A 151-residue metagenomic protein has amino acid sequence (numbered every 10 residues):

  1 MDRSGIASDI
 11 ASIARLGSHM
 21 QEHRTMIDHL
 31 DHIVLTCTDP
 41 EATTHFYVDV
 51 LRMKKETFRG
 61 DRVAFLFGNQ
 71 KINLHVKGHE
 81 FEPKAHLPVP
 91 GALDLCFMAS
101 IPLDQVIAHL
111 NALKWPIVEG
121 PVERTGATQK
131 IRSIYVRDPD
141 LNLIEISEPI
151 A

Functional and structural regions predicted by a protein language model:
A7, A11-A14, A108: Residues marking helix boundaries in flexible regions
M20-E41, L93-L95, P149-A151: N-terminal beta-strand motif that seeds the catalytic metal site of vicinal oxygen chelate
V34-G78: Core segments of cupin and vicinal oxygen chelate
T38-E41, L95-D140: Vicinal oxygen chelate
H86-P88: Helix-adjacent hinge/juxtasegments
